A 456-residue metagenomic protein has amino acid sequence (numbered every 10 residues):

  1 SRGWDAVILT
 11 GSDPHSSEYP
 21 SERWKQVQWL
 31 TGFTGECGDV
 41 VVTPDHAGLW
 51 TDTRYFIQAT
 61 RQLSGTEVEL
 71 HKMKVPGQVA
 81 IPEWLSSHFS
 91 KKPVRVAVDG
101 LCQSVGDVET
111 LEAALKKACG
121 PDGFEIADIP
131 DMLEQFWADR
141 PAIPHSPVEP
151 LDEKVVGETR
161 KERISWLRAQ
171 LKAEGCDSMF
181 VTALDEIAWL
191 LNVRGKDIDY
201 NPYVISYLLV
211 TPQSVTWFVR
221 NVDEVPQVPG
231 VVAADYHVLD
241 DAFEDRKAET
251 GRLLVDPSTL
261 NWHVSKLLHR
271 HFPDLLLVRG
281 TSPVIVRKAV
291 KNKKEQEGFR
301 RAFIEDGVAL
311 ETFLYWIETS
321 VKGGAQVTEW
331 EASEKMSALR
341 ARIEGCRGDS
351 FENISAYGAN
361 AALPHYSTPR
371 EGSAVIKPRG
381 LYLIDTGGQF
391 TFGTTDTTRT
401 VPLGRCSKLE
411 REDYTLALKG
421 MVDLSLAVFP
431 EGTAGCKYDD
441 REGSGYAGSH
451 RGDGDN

Functional and structural regions predicted by a protein language model:
S1-N456: Active-site neighborhoods and metal-handling regions in enzymes and metal-associated proteins
